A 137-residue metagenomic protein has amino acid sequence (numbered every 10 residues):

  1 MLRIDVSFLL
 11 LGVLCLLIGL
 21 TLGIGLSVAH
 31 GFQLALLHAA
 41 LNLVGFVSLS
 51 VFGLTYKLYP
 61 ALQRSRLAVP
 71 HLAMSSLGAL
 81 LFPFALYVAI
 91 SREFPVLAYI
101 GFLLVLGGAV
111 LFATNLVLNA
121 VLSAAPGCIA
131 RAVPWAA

Functional and structural regions predicted by a protein language model:
M1-A137: Hydrophobic alpha-helical transmembrane segments of multi-pass integral membrane proteins
